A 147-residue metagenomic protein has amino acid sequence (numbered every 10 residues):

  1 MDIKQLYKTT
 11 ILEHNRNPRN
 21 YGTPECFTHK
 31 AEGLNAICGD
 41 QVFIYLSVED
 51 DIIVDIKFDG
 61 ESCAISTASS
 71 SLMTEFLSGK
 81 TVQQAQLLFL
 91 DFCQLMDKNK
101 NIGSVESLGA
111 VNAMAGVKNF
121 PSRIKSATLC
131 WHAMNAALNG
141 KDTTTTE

Functional and structural regions predicted by a protein language model:
M1-G22, K80-E147: C-terminal binding/interaction regions
N17, Y21-D55, D59-G60: Structured beta-strand/loop patches that form or line metal/cofactor-binding pockets in enzymes
V42, S71, K125: Active-site phosphate/pyrophosphate-handling residues
S47, A68-L72, N135-L138: Ubiquitous "structural anchor" signal
S62-T67: Short, thiol/selenol-centered motifs that function as redox-active sites or metal-ligating centers
S69-T81: Alpha-helical support elements that line or immediately flank enzyme active sites and cofactor-binding pockets
